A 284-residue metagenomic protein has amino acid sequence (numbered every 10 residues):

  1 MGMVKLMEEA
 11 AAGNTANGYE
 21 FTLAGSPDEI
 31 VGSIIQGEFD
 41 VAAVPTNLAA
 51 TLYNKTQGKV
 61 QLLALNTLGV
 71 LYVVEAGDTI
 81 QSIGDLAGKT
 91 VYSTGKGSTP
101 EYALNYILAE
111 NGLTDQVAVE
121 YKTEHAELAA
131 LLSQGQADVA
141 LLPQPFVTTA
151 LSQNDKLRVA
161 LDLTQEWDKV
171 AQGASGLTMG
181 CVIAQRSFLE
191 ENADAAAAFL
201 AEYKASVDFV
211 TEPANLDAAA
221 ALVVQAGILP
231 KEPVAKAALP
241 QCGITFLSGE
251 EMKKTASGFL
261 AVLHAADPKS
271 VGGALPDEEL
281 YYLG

Functional and structural regions predicted by a protein language model:
M1-E8, D28, G32, Q36 (+12 more regions): Solvent-exposed, polar/charged alpha-helical surfaces in well-ordered, non-transmembrane soluble domains, broadly
M1-T114, V119-E120, D138, Q144 (+1 more regions): Short, glycine-/small- and polar/acidic-enriched structural segments that line small-molecule recognition paths
A10-N17, G88, T164-S175, I244-K253: Short, solvent-exposed loop/beta-turn-alpha elements that line the ligand-binding surface or hinge of extracytoplasmic
A24-D28, A43, T94-Y102, K122 (+5 more regions): Soluble non-cytosolic domains of exported or imported proteins
N47-L48, E124-L222: Pocket-lining segment of extracytoplasmic ligand-binding domains
T114-A118, G227-L239, S270-D277: Short, surface-exposed acidic
L189-A266: Secondary-structure end/capping motifs
S257-G284: Conserved C-terminal helix/tail region of periplasmic/extracytoplasmic solute-binding proteins
